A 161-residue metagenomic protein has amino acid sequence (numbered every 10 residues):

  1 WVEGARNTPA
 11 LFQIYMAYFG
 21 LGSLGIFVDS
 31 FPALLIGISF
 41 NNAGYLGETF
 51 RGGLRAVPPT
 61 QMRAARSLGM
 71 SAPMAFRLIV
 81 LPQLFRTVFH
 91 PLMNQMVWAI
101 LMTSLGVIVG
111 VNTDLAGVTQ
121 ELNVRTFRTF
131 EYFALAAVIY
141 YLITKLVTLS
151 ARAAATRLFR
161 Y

Functional and structural regions predicted by a protein language model:
W1-Y161: Transmembrane alpha-helices and adjacent helix-loop boundaries
